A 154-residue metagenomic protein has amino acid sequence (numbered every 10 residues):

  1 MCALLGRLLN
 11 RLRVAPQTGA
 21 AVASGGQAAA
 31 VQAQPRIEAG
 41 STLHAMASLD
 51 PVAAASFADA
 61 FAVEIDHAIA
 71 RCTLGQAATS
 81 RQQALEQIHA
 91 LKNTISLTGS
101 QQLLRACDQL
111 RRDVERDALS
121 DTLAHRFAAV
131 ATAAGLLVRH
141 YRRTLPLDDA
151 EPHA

Functional and structural regions predicted by a protein language model:
M1-E86, A90-A154: Two-component system phosphorelay core
